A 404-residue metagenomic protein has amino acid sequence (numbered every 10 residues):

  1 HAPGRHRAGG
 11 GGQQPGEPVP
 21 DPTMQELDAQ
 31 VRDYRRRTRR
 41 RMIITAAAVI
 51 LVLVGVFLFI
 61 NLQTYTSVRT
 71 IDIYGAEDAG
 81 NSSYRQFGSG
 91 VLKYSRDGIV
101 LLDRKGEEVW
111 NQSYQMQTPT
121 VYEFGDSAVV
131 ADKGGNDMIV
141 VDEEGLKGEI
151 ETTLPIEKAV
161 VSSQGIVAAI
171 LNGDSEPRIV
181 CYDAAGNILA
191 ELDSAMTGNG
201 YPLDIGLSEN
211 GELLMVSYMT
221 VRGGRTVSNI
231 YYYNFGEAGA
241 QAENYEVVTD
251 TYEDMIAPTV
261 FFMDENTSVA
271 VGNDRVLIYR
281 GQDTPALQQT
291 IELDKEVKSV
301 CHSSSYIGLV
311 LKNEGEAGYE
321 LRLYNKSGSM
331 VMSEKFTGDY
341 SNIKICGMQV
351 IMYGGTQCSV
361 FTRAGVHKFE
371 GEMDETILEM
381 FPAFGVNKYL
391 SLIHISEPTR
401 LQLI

Functional and structural regions predicted by a protein language model:
H1-E17: N-terminal targeting leaders characterized by basic, low-complexity, disordered sequences that direct proteins
I43-F59: Hydrophobic membrane-insertion alpha-helices, especially the h-region of bacterial N-terminal signal peptides
Q63-G80, D103, E107-M116, L146-T152 (+6 more regions): Aromatic (tryptophan-biased) beta-strands that constitute blades/sheets of beta-rich domains
D78-Y84, M116-G125, L154-S163, N199-G206 (+4 more regions): Repeated scaffold domains used in trafficking and secretory/extracellular systems, primarily beta-propellers
S83-Y94, D126-D132, M138, Q164-N172 (+5 more regions): Short beta-strand elements that form the blades of beta-propeller/WD-repeat-like and other beta-sheet-rich scaffold
E123, S127-L213, S217: Non-cytosolic head/periplasmic domains of membrane-anchored proteins
G200-R322: Acidic, serine/threonine- and glycine-rich low-complexity intrinsically disordered segments that serve as flexible
I393-I404: Single conserved hydrophobic/aromatic residue that forms the stacking wall/gate of nucleotide- or nucleobase-binding
